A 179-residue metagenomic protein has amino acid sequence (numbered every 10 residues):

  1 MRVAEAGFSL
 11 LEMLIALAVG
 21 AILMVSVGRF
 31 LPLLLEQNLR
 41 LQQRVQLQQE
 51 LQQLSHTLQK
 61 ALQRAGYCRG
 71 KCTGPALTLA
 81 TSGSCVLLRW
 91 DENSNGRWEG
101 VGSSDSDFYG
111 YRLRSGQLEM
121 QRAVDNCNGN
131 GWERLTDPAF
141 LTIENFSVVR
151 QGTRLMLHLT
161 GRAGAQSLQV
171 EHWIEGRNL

Functional and structural regions predicted by a protein language model:
R2-Q63: Aliphatic-rich helix starts adjacent to a transmembrane/signal segment
Q46, R112, S147, W173-E175: Generic structural detector for well-ordered beta-strands
K71-G152: Type IV pilin-like appendage domain
V86, L155, H172: A broad, low-specificity signal marking well-ordered, structured residues that form hydrophobic/aromatic
T153-L159: A short hydrophobic beta-strand element
L159-A165: Short, exposed beta-strand-loop hairpins at the edges of beta-sheets in extracellular/periplasmic proteins
S167-N178: Short, low-complexity, Pro/Ser/Thr/Gly-rich segments in the mature regions of secreted, periplasmic
